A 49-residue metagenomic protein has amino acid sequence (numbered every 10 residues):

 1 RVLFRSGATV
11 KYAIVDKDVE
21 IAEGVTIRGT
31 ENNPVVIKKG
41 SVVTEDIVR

Functional and structural regions predicted by a protein language model:
V2-L3: Short, small-residue-biased leader/transition segments that mark boundaries at the very start of proteins
S6-G7, G29: Low-complexity, polar/charged sequence tracts that form flexible coils or short amphipathic helices and often embed
I14, E20, V35-I37: Glycine-/alanine-rich, low-charge beta-solenoid repeats
T26-R49: C-terminal segments of enzyme domains that contribute to small-molecule binding surfaces
